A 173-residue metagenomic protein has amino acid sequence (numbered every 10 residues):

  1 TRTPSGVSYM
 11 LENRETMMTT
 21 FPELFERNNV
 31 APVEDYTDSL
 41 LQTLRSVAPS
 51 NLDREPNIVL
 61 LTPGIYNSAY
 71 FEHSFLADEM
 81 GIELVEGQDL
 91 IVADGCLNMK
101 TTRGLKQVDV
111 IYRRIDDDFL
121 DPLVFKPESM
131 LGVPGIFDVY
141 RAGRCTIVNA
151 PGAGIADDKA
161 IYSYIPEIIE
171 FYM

Functional and structural regions predicted by a protein language model:
T1-M173: Domain-scale recognition of functional cores that engage charged ligands
